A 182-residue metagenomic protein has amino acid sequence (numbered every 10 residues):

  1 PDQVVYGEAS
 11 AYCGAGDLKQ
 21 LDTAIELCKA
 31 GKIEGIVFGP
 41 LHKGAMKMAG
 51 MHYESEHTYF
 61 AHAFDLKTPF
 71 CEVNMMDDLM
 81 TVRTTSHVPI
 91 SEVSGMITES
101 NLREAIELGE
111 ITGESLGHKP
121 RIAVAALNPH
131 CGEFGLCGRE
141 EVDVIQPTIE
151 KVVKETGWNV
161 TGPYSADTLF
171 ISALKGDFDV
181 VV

Functional and structural regions predicted by a protein language model:
P1-E56, S100-V181: Contiguous, glycine/small-aliphatic-enriched amphipathic segments in soluble metabolic enzymes
P1-Y6, M80-P89: Short, basic/glycine-rich phosphate-binding loops at helix/coil junctions that contact nucleotide phosphates
M46-H52, M76, M80, P89 (+1 more regions): Helix-enriched interaction subdomains in cytosolic or periplasmic regions, typified by TIR/SEFIR signaling/NADase cores
M48-M76: Short, acidic/small-residue loops that bind anionic groups at enzyme active sites
T58-H62, L66-T68, V88-T112: Active-site glycine-rich loop that binds ribose-phosphate moieties when present
F70-E72, T81, V181: Conserved beta-strand scaffold positions in the cores of enzyme catalytic domains, especially in NTP/NDP-utilizing
N74-V82, S86, I122-A126: Mobile beta-alpha loop/short-helix "lid" or hinge segments that flank ligand
